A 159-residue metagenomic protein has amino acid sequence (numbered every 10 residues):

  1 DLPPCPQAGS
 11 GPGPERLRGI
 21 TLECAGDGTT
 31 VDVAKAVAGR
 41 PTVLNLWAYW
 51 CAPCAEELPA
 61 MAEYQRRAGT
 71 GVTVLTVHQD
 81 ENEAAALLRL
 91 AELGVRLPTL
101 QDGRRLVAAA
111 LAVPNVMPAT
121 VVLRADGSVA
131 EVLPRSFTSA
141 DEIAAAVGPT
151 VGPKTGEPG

Functional and structural regions predicted by a protein language model:
D1-E23, G156-G159: N-terminal targeting signals for export/organelle localization
S10-P14, I20-P41: A short beta-strand-turn-helix
E23-A25, P98-D102: Short acidic-hydrophobic, aromatic-tinged amphipathic segments that line or gate anion-handling sites
V31-A55, M61, V74: Short active-site neighborhood of thiol/selenol oxidoreductases, capturing the structured segment around
A48, Q79, D102: Active-site loop/turn elements of alpha/beta-hydrolase fold enzymes, especially the short glycine-/histidine-rich
A55-L93, A108-A110: Structural microenvironment flanking redox-active thiols in thiol-disulfide oxidoreductases
V74-V77, L100, M117: Hydrophobic multi-pass inner-membrane translocation pores used for secretion and envelope-lipid/glycan export
A91-V95, G103-G159: Thiol/disulfide oxidoreductase modules built on the thioredoxin-like
